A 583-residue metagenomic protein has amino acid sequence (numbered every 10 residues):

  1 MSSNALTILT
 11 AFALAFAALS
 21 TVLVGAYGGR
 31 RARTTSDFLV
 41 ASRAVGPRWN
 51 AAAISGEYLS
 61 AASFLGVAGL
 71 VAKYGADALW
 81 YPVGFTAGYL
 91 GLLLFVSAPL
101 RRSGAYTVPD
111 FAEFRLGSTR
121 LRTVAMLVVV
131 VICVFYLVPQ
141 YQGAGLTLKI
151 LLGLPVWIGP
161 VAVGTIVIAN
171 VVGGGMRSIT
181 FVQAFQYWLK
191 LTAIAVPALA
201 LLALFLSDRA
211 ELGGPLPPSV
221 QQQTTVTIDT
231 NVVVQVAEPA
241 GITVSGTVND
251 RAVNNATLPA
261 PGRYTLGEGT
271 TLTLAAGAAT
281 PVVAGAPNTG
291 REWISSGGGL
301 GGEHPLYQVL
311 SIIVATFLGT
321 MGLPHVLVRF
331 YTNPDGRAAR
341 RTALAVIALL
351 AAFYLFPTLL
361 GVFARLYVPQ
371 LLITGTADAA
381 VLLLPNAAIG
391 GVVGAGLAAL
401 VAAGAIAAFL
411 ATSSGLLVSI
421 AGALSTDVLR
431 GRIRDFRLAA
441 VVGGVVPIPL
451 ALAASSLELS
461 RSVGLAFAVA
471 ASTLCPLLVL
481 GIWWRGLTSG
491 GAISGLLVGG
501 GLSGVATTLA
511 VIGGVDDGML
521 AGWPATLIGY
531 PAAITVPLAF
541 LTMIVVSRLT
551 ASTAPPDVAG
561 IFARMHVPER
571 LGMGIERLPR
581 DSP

Functional and structural regions predicted by a protein language model:
M1-P583: Membrane-embedded helix-loop-helix hairpins and adjacent transmembrane boundary segments in multi-pass transporters
